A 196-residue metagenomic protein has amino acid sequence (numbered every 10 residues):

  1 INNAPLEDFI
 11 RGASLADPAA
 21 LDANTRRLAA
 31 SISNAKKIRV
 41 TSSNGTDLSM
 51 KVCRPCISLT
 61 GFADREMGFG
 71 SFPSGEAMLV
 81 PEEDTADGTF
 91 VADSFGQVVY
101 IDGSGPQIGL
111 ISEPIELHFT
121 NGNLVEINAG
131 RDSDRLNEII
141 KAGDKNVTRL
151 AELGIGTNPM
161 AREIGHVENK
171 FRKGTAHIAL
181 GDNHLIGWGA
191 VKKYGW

Functional and structural regions predicted by a protein language model:
I1-V98, D102-S112, T120: Active-site bordering "gate/hinge" segments that shape substrate access to catalytic or cofactor-binding pockets
L110-I111, E126-G189: Dual-mode signal for accessory low-complexity, basic/Gly-rich regions
L117: Hydrophobic/aromatic beta-strand elements that line small-molecule binding cavities or substrate pockets in beta-rich
V191-W196: Long, Lys/Arg- and hydrophobic-enriched amphipathic alpha-helices
